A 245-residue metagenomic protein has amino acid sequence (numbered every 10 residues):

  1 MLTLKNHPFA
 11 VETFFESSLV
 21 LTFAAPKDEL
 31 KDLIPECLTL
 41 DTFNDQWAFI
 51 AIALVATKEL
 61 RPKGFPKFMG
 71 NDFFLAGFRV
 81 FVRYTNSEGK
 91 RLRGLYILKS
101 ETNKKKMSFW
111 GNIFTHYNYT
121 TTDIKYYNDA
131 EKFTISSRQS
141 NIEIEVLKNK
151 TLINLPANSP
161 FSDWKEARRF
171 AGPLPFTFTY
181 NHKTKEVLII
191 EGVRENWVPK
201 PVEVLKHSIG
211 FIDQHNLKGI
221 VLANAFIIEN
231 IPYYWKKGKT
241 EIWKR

Functional and structural regions predicted by a protein language model:
M1, T115-R245: Interaction-surface and assembly-scaffold signal
M1-K63, V193-V198, L205-R245: Hydrophobic, proline/glycine-rich low-complexity stretches
F9, F14-F15, F23, F43 (+12 more regions): Phenylalanine-focused residue identity feature
E59-N141: Aromatic- and glycine-enriched beta-alpha-beta binding-site module
